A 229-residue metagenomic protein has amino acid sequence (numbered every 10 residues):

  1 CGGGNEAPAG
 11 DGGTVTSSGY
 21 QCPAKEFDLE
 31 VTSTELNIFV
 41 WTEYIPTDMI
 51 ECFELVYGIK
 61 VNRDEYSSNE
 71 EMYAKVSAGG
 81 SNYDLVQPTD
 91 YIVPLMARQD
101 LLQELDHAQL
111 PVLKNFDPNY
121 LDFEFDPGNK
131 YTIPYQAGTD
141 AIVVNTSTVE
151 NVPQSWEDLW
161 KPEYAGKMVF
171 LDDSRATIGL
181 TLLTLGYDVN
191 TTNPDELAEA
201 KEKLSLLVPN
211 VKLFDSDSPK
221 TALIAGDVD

Functional and structural regions predicted by a protein language model:
C1-Q21: Short, low-complexity, disordered segments immediately C-terminal to signal peptides in bacterial exported proteins
A7-T14, V61, H107, V211-K212: A residue-level marker of the well-folded mature domains of exported/periplasmic proteins
V15-L95, T221: Early extracytoplasmic/lumenal segment of secretory-pathway proteins
F39-V40, Y44-P46, E71, N82-Y83 (+1 more regions): Extracytoplasmic ligand-binding site segments that recognize negatively charged/polar headgroups
